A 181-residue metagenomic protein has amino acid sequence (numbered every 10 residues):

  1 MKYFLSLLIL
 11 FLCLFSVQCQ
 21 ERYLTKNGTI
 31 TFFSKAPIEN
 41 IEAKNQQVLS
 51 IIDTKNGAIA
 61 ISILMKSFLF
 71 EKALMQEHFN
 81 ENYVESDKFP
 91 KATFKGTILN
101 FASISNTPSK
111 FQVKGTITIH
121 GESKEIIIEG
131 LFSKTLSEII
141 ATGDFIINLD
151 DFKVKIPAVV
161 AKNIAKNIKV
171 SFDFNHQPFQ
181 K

Functional and structural regions predicted by a protein language model:
M1-R22: Bacterial Sec-dependent N-terminal signal peptides
C19-K181: Low-complexity, acidic/polar, glycine-enriched regions of mature
